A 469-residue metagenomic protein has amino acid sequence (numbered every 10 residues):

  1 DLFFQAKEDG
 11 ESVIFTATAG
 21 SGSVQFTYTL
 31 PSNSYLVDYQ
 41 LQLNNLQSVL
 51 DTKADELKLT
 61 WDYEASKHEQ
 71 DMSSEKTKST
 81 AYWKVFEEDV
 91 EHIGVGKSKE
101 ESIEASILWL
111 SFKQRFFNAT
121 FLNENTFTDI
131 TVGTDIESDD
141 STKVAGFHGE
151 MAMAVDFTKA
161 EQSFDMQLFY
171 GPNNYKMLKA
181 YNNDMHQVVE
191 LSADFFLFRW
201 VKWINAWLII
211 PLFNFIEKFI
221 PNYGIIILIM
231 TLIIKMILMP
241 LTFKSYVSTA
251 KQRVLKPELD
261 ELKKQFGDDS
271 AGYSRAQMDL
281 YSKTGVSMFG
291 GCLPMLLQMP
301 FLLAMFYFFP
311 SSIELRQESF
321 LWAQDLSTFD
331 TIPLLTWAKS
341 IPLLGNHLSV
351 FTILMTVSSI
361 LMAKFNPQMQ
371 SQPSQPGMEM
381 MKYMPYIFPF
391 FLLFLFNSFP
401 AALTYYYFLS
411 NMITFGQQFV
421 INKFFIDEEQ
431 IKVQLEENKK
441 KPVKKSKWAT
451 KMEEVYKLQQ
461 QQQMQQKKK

Functional and structural regions predicted by a protein language model:
D1-L191: Soluble non-transmembrane domains of integral membrane proteins
L41, K235, L259, C292 (+3 more regions): Residue-level signature of catalytic and energy-coupling elements of molecular machines, predominantly ATP/GTP-dependent
D140, G171-Y223, E318-L348: Interfacial loop/helix-cap signal at membrane boundaries in integral membrane proteins
F198-K263, L293-L297, F301, F306: Core alpha-helical transmembrane segments of integral membrane proteins
I225-I234, M288-G291, M295-F309, F351-L361 (+1 more regions): Hydrophobic alpha-helical transmembrane segments of multi-pass integral membrane proteins
F243-M288, A338-P342, T356-A402, L409-K469: Terminal, Lys/Arg-rich, intrinsically disordered segments and adjacent short helical elements of membrane-protein
S274-R275, D279-A323: Extracellular ectodomain/stalk regions of secreted and cell-surface proteins
L302-S374, P385-P389: Long, His/Glu/Asp-enriched segments that create or flank divalent metal/ion-associated functional microenvironments
